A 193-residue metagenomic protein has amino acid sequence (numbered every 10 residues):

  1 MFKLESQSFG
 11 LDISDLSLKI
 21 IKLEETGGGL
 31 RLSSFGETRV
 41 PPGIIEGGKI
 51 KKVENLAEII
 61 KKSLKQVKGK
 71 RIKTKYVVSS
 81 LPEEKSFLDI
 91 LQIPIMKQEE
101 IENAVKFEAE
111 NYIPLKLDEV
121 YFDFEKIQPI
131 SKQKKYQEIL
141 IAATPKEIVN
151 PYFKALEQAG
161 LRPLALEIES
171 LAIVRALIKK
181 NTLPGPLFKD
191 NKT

Functional and structural regions predicted by a protein language model:
M1, L171-I173, G185-L187: Conserved, charged/glycine-enriched, solvent-exposed linker/hinge segments that sit just outside catalytic
M1-E108, N150-Y152, G160, K192: Non-catalytic, solvent-exposed interaction/assembly segments
F2-L4, Q133-Y136, L187: Short, surface-exposed loop and linker segments with low hydrophobicity and enrichment for Pro/Ser/Thr
K75-N181: Active-site neighborhood for divalent-cation/phosphate handling
L183-T193: Acidic, His- and aromatic-enriched active-site or binding-groove loops in soluble protein domains that engage sugars
